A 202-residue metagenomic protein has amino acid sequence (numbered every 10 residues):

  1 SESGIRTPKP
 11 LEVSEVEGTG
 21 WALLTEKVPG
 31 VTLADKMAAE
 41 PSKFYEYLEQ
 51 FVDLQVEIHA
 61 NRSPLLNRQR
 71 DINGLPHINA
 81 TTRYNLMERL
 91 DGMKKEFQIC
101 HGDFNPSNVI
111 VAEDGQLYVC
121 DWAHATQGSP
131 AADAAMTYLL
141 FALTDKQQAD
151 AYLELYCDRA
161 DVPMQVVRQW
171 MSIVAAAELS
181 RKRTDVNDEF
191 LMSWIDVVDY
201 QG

Functional and structural regions predicted by a protein language model:
S1, H59-R62, A142, A160: Protein kinase-like catalytic domain
S1-I58: A conserved alpha-helical element in kinase catalytic cores
S1-W21, A112-L117, D185, W194-G202: Conserved NTP-binding catalytic cores of kinases and kinase-like/nucleotidyltransferase enzymes across multiple kinase
E15, T32, V109, Q127-S129 (+1 more regions): Conserved protein kinase catalytic core
H59-G102, I110-D114, Y118, S193: An alpha-helical support segment within catalytic cores of ATP-dependent transferases
D121-A125: Activation of the activation-loop gatekeeper triad in protein kinase-fold domains
M136-G202: Helix-rich C-terminal or lid/interface subdomains of diverse kinases
